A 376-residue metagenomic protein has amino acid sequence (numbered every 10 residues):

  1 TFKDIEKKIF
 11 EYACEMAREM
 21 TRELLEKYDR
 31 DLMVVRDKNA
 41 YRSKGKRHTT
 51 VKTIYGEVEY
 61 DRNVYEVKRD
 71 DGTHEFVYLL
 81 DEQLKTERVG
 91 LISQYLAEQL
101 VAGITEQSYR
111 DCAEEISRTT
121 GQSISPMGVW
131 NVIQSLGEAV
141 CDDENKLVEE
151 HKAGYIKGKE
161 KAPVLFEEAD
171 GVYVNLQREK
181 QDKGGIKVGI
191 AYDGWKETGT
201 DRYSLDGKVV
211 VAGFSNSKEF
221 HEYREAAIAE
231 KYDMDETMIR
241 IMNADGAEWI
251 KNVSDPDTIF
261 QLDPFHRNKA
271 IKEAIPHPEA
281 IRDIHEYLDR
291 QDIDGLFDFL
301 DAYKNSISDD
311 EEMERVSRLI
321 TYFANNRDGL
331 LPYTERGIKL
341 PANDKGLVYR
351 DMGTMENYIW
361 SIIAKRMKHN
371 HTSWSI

Functional and structural regions predicted by a protein language model:
T1-R22, R69-I376: Catalytic center-proximal scaffold of phosphoryl-transfer enzymes
C14-L91: Basic, low-complexity segments
